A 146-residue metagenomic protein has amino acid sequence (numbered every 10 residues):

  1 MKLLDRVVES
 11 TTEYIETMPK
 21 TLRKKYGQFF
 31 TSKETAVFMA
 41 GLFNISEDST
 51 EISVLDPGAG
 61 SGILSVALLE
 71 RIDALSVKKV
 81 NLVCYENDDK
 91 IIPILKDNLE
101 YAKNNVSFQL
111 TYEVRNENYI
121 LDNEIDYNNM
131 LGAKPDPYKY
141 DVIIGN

Functional and structural regions predicted by a protein language model:
M1-G145: SAM-dependent methyltransferase catalytic region
